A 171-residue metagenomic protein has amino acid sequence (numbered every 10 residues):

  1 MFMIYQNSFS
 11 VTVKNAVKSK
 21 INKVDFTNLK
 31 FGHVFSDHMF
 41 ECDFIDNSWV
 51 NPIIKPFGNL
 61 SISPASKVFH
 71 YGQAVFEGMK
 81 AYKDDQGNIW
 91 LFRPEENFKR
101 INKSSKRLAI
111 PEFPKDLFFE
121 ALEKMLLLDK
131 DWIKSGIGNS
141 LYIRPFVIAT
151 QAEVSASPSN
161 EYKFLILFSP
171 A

Functional and structural regions predicted by a protein language model:
F2-A171: Conserved alpha/beta cores of soluble small-molecule-handling proteins
